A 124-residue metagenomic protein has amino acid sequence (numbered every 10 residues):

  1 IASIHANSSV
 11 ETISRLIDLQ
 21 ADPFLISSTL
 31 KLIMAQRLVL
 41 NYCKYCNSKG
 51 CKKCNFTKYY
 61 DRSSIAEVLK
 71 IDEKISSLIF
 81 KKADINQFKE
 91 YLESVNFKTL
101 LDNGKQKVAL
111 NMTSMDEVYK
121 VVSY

Functional and structural regions predicted by a protein language model:
I1-Y124: Short, flexible helix-loop junctions that flank or precede catalytic/ligand sites
